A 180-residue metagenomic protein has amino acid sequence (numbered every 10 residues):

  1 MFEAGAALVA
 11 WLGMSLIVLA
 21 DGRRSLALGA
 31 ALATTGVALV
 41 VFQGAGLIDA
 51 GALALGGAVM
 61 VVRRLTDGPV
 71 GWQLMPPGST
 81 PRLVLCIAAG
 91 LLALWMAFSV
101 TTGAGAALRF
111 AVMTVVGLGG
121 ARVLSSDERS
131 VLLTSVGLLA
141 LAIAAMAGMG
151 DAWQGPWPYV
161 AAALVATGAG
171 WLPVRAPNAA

Functional and structural regions predicted by a protein language model:
M1-A180: Alpha-helical transmembrane segments of multi-pass membrane proteins predominantly involved in bioenergetics
